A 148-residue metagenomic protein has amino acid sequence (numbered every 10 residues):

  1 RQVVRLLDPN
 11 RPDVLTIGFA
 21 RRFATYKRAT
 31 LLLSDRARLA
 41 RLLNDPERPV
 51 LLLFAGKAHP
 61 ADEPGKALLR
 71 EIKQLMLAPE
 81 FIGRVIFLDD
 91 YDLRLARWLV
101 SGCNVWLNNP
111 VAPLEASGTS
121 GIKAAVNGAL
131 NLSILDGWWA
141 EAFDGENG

Functional and structural regions predicted by a protein language model:
R1-P12: Glycine-rich phosphate/pyrophosphate-binding loop and adjacent beta-alpha nucleotide/cofactor-binding cores
D8, Q74-E80, A142-D144: Short, conserved catalytic or adaptor-binding loops enriched in Gly and charged residues
P12-K27: Conserved donor-binding/catalytic core segment of Leloir-type glycosyltransferases
V14-T16, R48-L52, G83-I86: Residue-level recognition of the N-termini of beta-strands and the immediately preceding loop/turn
F19-R21, R36, F54-A58, D89-Y91 (+3 more regions): Active-site proximal loops enriched in glycine and acidic residues that flank catalytic Cys/His/Asp and coordinate
A24-A40: A conserved mid-protein helix/loop that constitutes part of the nucleotide-sugar donor-binding site
R41, R48-L51, W98-G148: Catalytic binding pocket for nucleotide-activated donors in carbohydrate/polymer assembly enzymes
L43, F54-W98, C103: Nucleotide-activated donor-binding/catalytic signature segment of Leloir-type glycosyltransferases, i.e., the conserved
